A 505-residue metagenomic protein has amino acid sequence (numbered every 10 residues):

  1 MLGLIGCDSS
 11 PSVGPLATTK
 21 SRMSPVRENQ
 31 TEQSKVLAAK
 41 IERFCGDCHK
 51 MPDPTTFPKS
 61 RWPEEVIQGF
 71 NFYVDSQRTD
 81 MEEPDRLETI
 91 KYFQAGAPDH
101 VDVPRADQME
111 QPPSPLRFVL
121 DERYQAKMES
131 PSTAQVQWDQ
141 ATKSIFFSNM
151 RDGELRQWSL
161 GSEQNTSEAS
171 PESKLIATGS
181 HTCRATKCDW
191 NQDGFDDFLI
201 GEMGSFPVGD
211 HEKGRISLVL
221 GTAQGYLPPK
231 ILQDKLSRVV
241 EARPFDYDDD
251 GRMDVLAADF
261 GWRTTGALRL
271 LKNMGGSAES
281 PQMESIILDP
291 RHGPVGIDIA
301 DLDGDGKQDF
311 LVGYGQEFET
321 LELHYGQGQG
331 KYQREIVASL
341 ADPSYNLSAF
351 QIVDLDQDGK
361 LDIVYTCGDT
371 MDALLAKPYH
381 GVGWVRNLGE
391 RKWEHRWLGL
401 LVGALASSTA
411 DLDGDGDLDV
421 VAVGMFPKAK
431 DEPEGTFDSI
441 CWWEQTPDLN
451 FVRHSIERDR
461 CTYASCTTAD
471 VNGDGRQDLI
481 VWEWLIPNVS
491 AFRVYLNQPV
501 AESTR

Functional and structural regions predicted by a protein language model:
I5-G6: C-terminal motif of bacterial Sec signal peptides marking the signal peptidase cleavage site
S9: Short, conserved catalytic or interaction motifs in soluble domains
G14-L16, M23-R505: Beta-propeller-forming repeat regions
